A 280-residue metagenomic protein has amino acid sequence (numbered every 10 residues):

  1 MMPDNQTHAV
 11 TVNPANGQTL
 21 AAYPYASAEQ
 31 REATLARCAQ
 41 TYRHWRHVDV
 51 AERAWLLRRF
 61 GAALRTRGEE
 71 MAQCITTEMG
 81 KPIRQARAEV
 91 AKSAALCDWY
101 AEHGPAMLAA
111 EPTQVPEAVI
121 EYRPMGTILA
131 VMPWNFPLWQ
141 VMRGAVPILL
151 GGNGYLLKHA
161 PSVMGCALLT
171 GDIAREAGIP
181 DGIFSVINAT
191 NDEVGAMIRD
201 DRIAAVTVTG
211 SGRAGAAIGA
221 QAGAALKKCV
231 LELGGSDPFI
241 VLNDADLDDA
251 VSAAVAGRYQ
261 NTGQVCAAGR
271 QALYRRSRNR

Functional and structural regions predicted by a protein language model:
M1-E117: N-terminal Rossmann-like NAD(P)+-binding subdomain of aldehyde/semialdehyde dehydrogenases
G17, R53, I75, C97 (+5 more regions): Residue-level signal for inorganic ion chemistry
A110-D181, A204, L226: Conserved small-residue-rich beta-alpha loop and adjacent elements that most often cradle the phosphate/pyrophosphate
E117-A118, S185-A204: A structured beta-alpha segment of the ubiquitous adenosine-cofactor-binding alpha/beta core
A145-V146, V194, V251: Generic hydrophobic/aromatic pocket-lining and core-packing "Φ" positions
G152-N153, K158-A160, N188, T209 (+1 more regions): Short beta->alpha connector loops at strand-helix junctions that form conserved, small/polar/Pro-enriched
A189-D192, V208-A217: Adenylate-forming
R213-R280: ALDH superfamily catalytic-core signature
